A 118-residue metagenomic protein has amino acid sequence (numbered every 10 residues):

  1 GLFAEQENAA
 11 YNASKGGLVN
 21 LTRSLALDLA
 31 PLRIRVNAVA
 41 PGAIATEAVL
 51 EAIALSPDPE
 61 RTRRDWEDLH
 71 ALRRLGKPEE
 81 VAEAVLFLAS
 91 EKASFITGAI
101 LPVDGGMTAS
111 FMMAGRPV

Functional and structural regions predicted by a protein language model:
G1-N8, A30, M112: Active-site "substrate specificity/gating" loop of NAD(P)-dependent dehydrogenases, especially the short-chain
F3, L86, T97-V118: Short C-terminal tail/terminal secondary-structure segment of NAD(P)H-dependent dehydrogenase/reductase domains
Y11, V19: Catalytic tyrosine of NAD(P)H-dependent dehydrogenase/reductases that use a Tyr as the general acid/base
S14, T22: Active-site helix of classical SDR
L27-P31, S94: Alpha-helical segment proximal to the catalytic Tyr-Lys
V36-V39, V49, G98, V103: Hydrophobic structural elements of the Rossmann-like NAD(P)H-binding subdomain that define the short-chain
A38, E60-K92, I96, G105: C-terminal helical subdomain
A43-L69, S110-V118: A glycine/serine/threonine-rich, flexible loop-to-helix segment that serves as the NAD(P) cofactor-binding "lid"
